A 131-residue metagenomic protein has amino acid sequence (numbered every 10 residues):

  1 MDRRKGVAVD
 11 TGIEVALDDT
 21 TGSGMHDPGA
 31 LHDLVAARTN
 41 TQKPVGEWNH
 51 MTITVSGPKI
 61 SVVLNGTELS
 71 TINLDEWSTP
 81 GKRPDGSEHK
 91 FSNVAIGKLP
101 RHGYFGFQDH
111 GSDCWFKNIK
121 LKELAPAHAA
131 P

Functional and structural regions predicted by a protein language model:
M1-P131: Carbohydrate-interacting regions of secretory-pathway proteins
